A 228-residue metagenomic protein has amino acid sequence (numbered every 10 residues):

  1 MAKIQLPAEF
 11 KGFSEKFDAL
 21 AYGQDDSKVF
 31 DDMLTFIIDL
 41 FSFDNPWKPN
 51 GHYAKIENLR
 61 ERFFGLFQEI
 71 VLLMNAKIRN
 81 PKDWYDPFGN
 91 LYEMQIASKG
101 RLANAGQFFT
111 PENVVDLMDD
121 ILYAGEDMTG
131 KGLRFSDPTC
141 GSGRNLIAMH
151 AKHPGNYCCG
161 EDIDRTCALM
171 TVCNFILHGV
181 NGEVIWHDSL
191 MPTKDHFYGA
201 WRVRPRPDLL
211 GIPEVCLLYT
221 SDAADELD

Functional and structural regions predicted by a protein language model:
M1-Q95: A short N-terminal interaction module
I78-R79, A103-G106, G125-L133: Short helix-to-loop capping/linker segments positioned immediately adjacent to catalytic or ligand/cofactor-binding
G89-N113: Class I SAM-dependent transferase core
P111-R202: Conserved S-adenosyl-L-methionine
G182, V203-I212: A polyampholytic, Gly/Pro-enriched intrinsically disordered region
Y219-A224: Conserved small/polar residues in nucleotide/adenosyl-binding loops
